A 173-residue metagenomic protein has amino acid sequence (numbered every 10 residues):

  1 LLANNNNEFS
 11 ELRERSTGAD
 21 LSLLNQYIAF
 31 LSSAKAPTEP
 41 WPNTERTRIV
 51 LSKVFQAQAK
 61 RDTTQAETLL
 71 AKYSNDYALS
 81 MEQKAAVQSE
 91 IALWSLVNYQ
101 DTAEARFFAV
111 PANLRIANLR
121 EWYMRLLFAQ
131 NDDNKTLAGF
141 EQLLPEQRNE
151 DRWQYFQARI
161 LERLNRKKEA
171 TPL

Functional and structural regions predicted by a protein language model:
L1-F9, R15-Q26, W41-K53, Y77-E90 (+4 more regions): Generic helix N-cap/helix-start motif at coil->alpha-helix transitions
A3-N4, K60, V97-N98, Q130 (+1 more regions): Structural motif corresponding to the intra-repeat A-B loop/turn of tetratricopeptide repeats
E14, A71, F107-A109, E141: Alpha-solenoid helical repeat scaffolds
V54-R61: Short coil/turn connectors between adjacent alpha-helices in alpha-solenoid helical repeat scaffolds
L70-S74, R106, L119: Non-catalytic tandem-repeat scaffold regions and their flanking low-complexity/translocation tails
L127, Q154-L161, L173: TPR/Sel1-like alpha-solenoid repeat signature
